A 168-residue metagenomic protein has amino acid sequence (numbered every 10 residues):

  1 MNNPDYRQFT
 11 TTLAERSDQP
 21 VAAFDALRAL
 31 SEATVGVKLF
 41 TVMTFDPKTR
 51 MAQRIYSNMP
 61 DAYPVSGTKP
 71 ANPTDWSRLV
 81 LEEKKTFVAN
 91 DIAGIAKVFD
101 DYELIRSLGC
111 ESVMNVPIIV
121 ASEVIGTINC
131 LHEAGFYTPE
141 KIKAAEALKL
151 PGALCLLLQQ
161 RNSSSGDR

Functional and structural regions predicted by a protein language model:
M1-D18, R168: Signal-transmission linkers at sensory-effector interfaces
F9-T12, Q19-V42: Amphipathic alpha-helical coiled-coil segments that mediate homodimerization and allosteric signal transmission
V42-P64: GAF sensory/regulatory domain recognition with acknowledged cross-activation on helical regulatory dimers
F45, D61-K97: Regulatory sensory and allosteric helical modules in signal-transduction proteins and certain transcription factors
A93-C110: Signal-transducing coupling segments at domain and membrane junctions
S112-I119: A short, aliphatic-rich beta-strand micro-motif
I119-H132: Sensory-domain boundary capping and coupling elements
L131-R168: Juxtadomain coupling helices with adjacent low-complexity linkers
